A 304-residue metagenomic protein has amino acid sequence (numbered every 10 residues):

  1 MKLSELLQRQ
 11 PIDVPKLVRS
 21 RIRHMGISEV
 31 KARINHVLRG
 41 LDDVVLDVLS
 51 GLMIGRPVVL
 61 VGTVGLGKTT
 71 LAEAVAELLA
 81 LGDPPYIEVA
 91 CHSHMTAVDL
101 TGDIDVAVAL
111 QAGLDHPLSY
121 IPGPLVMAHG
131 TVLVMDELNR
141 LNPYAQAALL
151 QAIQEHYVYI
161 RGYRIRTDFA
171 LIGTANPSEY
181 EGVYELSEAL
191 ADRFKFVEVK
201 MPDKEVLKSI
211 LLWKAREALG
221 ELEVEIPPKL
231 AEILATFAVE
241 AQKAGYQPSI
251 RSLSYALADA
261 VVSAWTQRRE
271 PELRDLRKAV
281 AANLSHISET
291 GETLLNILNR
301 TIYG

Functional and structural regions predicted by a protein language model:
R19-L66: Pre-Walker A (pre-P-loop) alpha-helix and adjacent loop at the N terminus of AAA/AAA+ ATPase modules, a conserved
L49-S50, L110-L133: Conserved alpha-helical scaffold flanking the Walker A/P-loop in AAA+ ATPase domains
M53-H92: Walker A/P-loop
R56, H129-L133, R166-I172: Loop/turn-to-beta-strand initiation segments
E73, V108-A112, E137-A148, I153-S209 (+1 more regions): Canonical AAA+ ATPase core
A76, E270-G304: C-terminal engagement/docking regions of AAA+ P-loop ATPases
S93-D115: Conserved NTP-binding/hydrolysis module of P-loop NTPases
A218-E272: Conserved AAA+ ATPase small/helical "lid" subdomain
